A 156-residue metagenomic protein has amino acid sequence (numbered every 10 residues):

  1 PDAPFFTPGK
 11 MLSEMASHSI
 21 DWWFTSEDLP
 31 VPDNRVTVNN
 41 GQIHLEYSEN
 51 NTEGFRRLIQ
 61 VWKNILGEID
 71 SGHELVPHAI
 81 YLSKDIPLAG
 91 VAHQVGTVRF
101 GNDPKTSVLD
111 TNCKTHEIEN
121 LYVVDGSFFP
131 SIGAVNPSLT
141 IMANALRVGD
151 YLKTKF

Functional and structural regions predicted by a protein language model:
P1-T52, Q94, H116, P130: FAD cofactor-binding and catalytic pocket of flavoenzymes
F6, D21-W23, N50-P130, S138: A glycine-rich dinucleotide-binding beta-alpha-beta segment and adjacent secondary-structure elements that constitute
L29, I43, G67, K105 (+1 more regions): Residue-level marker of positions within ordered structural domains that often coincide with functionally constrained
W62-E68, A145-F156: Internal hydrophobic alpha-helix adjacent to the cofactor/substrate pocket in enzyme cavities
S131-L152: A conserved FAD-binding loop/helix module that cradles the flavin
